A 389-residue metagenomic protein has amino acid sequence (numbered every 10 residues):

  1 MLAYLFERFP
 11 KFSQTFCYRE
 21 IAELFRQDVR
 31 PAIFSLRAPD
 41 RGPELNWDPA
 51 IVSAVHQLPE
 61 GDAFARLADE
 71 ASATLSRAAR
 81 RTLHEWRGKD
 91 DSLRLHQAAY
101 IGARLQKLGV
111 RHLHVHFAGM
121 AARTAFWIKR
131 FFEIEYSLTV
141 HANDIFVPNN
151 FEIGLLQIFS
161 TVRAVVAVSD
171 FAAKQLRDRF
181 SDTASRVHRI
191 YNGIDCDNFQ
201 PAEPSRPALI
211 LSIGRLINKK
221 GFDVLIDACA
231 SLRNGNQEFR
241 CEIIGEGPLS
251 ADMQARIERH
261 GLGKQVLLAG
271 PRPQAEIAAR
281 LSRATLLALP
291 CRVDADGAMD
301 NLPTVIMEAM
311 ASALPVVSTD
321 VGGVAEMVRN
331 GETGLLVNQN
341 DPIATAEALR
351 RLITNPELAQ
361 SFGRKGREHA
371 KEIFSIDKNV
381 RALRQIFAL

Functional and structural regions predicted by a protein language model:
M1-E60, Q106, S160, N192: N-terminal subdomain of nucleotide-sugar transferases
F171, G193: Carbohydrate-associated surface elements
E203-A230, E242, L287: Conserved donor-binding/catalytic core segment of Leloir-type glycosyltransferases
A251-A275: Nucleotide-activated donor-binding/catalytic signature segment of Leloir-type glycosyltransferases, i.e., the conserved
Q265, A344, R351, L358-Q385: A short, well-ordered alpha-helix in the C-terminal region of glycosyltransferases
S282-G297, L314: Acidic donor-binding loop of glycosyltransferase active sites
I306, A311, P315-S318, V328: Short hydrophobic beta-strand element within catalytic cores of glycosyltransferases and related nucleotide-activated
M327-G331, L335-P342, R351-E357: Conserved acidic donor-binding segment of nucleotide-sugar-dependent glycosyltransferases
